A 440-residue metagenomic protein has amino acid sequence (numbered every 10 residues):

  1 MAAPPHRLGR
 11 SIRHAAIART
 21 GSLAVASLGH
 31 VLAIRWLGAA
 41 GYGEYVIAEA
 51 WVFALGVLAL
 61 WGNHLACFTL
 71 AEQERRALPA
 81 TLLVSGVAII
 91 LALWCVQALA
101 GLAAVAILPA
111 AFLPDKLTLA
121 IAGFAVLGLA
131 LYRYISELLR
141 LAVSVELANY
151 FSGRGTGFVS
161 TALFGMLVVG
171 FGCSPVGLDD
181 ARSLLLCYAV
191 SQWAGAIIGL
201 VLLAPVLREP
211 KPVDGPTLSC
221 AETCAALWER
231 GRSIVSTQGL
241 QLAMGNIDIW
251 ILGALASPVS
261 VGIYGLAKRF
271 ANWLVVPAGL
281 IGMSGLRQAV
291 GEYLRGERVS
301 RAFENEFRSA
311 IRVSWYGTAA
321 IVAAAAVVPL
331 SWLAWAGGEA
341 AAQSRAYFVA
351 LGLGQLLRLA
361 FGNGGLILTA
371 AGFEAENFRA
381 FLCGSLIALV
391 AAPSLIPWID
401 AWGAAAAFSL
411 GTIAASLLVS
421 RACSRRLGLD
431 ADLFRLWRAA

Functional and structural regions predicted by a protein language model:
M1-V25, L83-V84, D115, P216-T237 (+4 more regions): N-terminal membrane topogenesis motif
R7-H64, A125, R232-V259, P393 (+2 more regions): Signature of the first transmembrane helix
R10-A26, A48, F53-V105, L117 (+1 more regions): Membrane-water interface segments that mark the loop-to-transmembrane alpha-helix transition
H30-A54, A181-L186, E222-I234, L252-N272 (+3 more regions): Interfacial/gating helices of multi-pass transporter permease domains
A39-A40, A106-A122, E304-R308, A326-L356 (+1 more regions): Interfacial segments at transmembrane-helix termini and the short loops linking adjacent helices
A59-R75, R140-L141, A267, A271-R298 (+2 more regions): Helix-loop junctions and terminal segments of transmembrane helices in multi-pass membrane transport/translocation
T69-L70, G128-G155, L353-L382: Membrane-interface junctions at transmembrane-helix termini in multi-pass inner-membrane proteins
T118-G123, S152-R208, C383-I387, A401-R425: Hydrophobic alpha-helical transmembrane segments
